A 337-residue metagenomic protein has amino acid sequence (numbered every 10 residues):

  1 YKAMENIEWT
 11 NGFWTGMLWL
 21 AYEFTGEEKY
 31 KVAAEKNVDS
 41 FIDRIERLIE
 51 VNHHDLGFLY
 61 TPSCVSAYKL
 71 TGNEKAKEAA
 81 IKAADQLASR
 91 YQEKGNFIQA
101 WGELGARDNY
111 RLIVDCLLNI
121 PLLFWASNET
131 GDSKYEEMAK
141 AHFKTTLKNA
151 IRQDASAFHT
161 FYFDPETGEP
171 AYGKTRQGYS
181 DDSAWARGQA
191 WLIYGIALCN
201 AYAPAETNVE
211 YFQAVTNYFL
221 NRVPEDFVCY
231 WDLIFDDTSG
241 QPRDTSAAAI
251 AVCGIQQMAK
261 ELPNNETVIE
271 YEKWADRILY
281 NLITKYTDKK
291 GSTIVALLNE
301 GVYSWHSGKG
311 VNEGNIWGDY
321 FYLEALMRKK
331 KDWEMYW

Functional and structural regions predicted by a protein language model:
Y1-W337: Glycan-recognition and catalytic cores of secretory/periplasmic carbohydrate-active enzymes
